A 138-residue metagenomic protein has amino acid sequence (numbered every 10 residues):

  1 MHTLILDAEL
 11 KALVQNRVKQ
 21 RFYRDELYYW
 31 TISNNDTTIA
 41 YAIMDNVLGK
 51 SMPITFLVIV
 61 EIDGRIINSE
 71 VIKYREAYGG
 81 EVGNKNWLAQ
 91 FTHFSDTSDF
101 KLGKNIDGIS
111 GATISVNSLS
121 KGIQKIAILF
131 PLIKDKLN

Functional and structural regions predicted by a protein language model:
M1-I106, T113-N117, K121-N138: Flexible, solvent-exposed loop/hinge segments and secondary-structure transition points
